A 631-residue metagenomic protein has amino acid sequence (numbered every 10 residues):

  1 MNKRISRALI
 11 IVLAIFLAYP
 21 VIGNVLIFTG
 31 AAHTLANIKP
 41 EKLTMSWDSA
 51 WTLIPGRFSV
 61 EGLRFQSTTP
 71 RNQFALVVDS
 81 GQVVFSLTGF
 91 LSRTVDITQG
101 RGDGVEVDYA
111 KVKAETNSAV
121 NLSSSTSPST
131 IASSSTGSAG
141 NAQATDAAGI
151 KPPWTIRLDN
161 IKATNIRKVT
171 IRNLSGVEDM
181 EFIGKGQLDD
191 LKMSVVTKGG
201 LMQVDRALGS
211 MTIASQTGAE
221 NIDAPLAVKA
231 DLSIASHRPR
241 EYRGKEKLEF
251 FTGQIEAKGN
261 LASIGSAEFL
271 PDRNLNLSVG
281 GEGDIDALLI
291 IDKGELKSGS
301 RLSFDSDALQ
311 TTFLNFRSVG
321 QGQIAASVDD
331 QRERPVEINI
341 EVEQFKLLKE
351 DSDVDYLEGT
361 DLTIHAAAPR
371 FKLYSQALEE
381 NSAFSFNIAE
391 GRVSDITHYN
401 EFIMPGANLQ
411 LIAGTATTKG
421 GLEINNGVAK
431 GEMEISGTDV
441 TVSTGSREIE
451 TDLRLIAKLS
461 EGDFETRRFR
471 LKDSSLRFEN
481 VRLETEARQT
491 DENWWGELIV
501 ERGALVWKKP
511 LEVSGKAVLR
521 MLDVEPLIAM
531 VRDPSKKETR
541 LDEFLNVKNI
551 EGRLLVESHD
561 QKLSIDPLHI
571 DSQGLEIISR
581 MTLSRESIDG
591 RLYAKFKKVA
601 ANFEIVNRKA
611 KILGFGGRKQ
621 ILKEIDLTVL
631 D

Functional and structural regions predicted by a protein language model:
M1-I10, I338, F345-A366, L373-L378 (+5 more regions): Extended terminal
F16-A114, A610-Q620: Terminal hydrophobic membrane-targeting helix
M45-W47, V60-G62, V78, I97 (+16 more regions): Hydrophobic residues on conserved beta-strands that form the core of alpha/beta folds
L63, G81, G100-V105, I161-V169 (+14 more regions): Solvent-exposed loop/turn tips at the surfaces of repeat/solenoid architectures
T69-P70, P271-L275, Q310, I403-N408 (+2 more regions): Extracellular loop and loop/strand-boundary signature of outer-membrane beta-barrel proteins
Q73-A75, L275-V279, L314-S318, N408-I412 (+1 more regions): Replace "Gram-negative outer membrane beta-barrel proteins" with "bacterial and organellar outer membrane beta-barrel
S129-P271, G280-E282, I291-E295, S306 (+8 more regions): Elongated, acidic membrane-bridging lipid-handling scaffolds and related periplasm/extracellular "bridge/tunnel" systems
A219-I222, G294, T312-R317, G427 (+2 more regions): Solvent-exposed loop/turn segments connecting transmembrane beta-strands in outer-membrane beta-barrel proteins
